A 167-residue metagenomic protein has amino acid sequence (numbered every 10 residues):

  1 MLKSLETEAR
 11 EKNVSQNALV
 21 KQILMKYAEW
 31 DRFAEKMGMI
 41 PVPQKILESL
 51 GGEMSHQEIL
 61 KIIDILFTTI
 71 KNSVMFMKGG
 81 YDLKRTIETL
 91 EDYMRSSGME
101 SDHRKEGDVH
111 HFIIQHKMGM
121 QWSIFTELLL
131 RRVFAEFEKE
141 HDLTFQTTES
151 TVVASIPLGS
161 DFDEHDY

Functional and structural regions predicted by a protein language model:
M1-A9, L24: Short amphipathic alpha-helix starts
E6, F33, E164-Y167: Short, charged, solvent-exposed linker or helix-capping segments at domain edges/interfaces that act as flexible hinges
V14-M37: Short, basic amphipathic alpha-helical segments that act as recognition/interaction helices in nucleic-acid-binding
Q44-H111: An N-terminal amphipathic alpha-helical segment
D102-T148: Short, hydrophobic/π-rich interface segment
T147-H165: C-terminal edge-of-domain segments
